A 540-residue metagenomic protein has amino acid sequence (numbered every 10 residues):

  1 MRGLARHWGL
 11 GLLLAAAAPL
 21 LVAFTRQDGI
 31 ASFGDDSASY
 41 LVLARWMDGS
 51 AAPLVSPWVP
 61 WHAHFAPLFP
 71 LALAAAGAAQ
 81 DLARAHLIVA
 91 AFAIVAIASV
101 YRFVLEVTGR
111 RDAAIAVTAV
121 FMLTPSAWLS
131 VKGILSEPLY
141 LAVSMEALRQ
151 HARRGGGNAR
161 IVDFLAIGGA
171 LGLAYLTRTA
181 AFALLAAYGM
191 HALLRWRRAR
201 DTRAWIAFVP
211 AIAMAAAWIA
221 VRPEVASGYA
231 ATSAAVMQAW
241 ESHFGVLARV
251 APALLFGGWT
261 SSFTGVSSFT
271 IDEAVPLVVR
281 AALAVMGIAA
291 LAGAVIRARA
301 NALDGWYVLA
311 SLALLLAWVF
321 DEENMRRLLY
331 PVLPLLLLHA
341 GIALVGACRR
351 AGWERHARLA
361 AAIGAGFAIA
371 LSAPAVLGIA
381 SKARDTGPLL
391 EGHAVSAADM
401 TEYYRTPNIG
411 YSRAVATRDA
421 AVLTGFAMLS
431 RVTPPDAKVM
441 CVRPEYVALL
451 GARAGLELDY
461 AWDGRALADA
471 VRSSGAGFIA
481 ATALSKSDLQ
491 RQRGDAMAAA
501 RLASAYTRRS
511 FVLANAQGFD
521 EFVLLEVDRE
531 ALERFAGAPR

Functional and structural regions predicted by a protein language model:
R2, A192, T260-N301, L312 (+2 more regions): Hydrophobic, aromatic-rich transmembrane alpha-helices and their immediate juxtamembrane boundary segments
R2-G3, Q150-R154, L184-A213, L338 (+2 more regions): Perimembrane helix-loop-helix junctions
V22, Y175, T202-A284, G305-V308 (+1 more regions): Membrane-lumen/periplasm interface segments of specific transmembrane helices in polyprenyl phosphate-linked
T25-A38, G49-A74, A79, A83 (+2 more regions): Membrane-proximal lumenal/periplasmic loop motifs of glycosylation machinery
L41, S130-V131, S136-E137, V143 (+4 more regions): Hydrophobic/aromatic-rich transmembrane helices and adjacent perimembrane loops
A44, L359-V442: Membrane-embedded, lumen/periplasm-facing catalytic core of multi-pass transferases that use lipid-linked donors
A63, P67-A74, A78-V95, I115 (+2 more regions): Loop-to-helix entry region of an early transmembrane alpha helix in multi-pass inner-membrane enzymes
D112-I115, I161, F208-A213, V285 (+2 more regions): Signature aromatic-anchored transmembrane alpha helix within multi-pass, membrane-resident enzymes that catalyze glycan
